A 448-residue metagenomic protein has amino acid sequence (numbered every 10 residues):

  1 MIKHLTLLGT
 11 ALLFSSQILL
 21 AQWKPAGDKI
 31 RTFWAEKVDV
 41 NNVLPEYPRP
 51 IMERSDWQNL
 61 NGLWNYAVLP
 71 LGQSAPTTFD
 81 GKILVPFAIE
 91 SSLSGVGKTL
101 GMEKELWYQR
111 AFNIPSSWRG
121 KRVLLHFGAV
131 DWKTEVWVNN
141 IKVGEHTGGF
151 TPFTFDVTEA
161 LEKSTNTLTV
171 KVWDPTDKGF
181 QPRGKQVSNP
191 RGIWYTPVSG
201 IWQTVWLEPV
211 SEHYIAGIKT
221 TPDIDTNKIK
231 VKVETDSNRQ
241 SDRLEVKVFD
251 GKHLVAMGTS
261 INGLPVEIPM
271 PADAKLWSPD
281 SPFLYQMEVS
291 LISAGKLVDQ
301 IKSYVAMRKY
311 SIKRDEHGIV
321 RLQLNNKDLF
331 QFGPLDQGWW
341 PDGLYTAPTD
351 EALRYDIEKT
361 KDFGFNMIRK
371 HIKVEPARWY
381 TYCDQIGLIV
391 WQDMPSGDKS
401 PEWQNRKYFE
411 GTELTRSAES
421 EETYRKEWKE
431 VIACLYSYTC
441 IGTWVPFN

Functional and structural regions predicted by a protein language model:
M1-W23: Bacterial Sec-dependent N-terminal signal peptides
Q22-H126, P182-W194, V198-I201, S211 (+1 more regions): Extended carbohydrate-recognition surfaces in non-catalytic/accessory domains of CAZymes and lectin-like proteins
W64, N140, V205, Y285 (+5 more regions): Conserved, mostly hydrophobic/aromatic
N65-L69, K98-T99, E103-I215, N238-Q240 (+4 more regions): Accessory beta-strand-rich segments of carbohydrate-active enzymes
V136-V138, N227-S260, V266-P269, M287-V289: Beta-strand-rich binding/interaction modules
W137-V143, F249-G251, A294, N325-N326: Short strand-turn-strand beta-turns centered on an Asx-Gly dipeptide
F150-T158, D177-S188, G192-Y195, I312-N448: Active-site mouth of glycoside hydrolases
P209-R239, E316-R321: Surface beta-strand/loop "capping" patches
